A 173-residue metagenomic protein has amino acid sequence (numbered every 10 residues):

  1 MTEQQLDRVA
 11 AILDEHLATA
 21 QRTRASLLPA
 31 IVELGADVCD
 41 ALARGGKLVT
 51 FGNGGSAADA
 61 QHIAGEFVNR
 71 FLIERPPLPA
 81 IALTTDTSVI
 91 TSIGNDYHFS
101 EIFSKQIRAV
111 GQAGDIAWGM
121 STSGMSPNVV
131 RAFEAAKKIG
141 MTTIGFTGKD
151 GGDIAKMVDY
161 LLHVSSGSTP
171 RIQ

Functional and structural regions predicted by a protein language model:
M1-S26: Generic N-terminal amphipathic, Lys/Arg-enriched alpha-helix
D37-G111: Glycine-rich, small/polar surface segments that engage phosphate groups of diverse ligands
S56-Q61, M125-A132, I154: Short glycine/serine/threonine-rich phosphate/pyrophosphate-binding segments that cradle anionic phosphate groups
A109, I116-A117, I172-Q173: A charged, well-structured terminal subsegment
A117, T143, L161-H163: Short, well-ordered beta-strand core segments
F133-K137: Surface-exposed amphipathic alpha-helices with a cationic face
T147-Q173: Short alpha-helices
